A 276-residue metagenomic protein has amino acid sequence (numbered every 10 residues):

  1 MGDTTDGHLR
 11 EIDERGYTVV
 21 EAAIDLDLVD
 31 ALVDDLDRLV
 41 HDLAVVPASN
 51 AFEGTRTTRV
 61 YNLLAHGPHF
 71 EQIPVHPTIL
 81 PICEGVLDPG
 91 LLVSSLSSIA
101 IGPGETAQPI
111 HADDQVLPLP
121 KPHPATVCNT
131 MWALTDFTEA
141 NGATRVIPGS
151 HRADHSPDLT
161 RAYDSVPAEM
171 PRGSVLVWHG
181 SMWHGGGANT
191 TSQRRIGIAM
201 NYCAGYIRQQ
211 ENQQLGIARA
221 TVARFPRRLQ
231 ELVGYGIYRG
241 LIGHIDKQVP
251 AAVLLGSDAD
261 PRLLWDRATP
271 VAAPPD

Functional and structural regions predicted by a protein language model:
M1-R15, V20-P120: Non-heme Fe(II)-dependent double-stranded beta-helix
D25-L26, S98-I101, F137-E139, H151-R152 (+2 more regions): Short, solvent-exposed loop/turn segments at secondary-structure junctions
R56, H66, S94, T126-C128 (+3 more regions): Residues that flank catalytic or metal-binding motifs in active/ligand-binding sites
A65, P74-V75, I147, W178 (+1 more regions): A conserved hydrophobic position in a structured secondary element of the catalytic/binding core that shapes
H69, I79-I82, T130-A133, M182-G185: Short, hydrophobic/aromatic alpha-helical segments in well-folded domains
S95-S98, T130-W132, I198-Y202: A structural signal for short, well-ordered beta-strand segments
T106-M170, I207-I217: Catalytic core of non-heme Fe(II) oxygenases with the double-stranded beta-helix
A153, P157-V177, S181-M182, G187-I196 (+1 more regions): Conserved double-stranded beta-helix
